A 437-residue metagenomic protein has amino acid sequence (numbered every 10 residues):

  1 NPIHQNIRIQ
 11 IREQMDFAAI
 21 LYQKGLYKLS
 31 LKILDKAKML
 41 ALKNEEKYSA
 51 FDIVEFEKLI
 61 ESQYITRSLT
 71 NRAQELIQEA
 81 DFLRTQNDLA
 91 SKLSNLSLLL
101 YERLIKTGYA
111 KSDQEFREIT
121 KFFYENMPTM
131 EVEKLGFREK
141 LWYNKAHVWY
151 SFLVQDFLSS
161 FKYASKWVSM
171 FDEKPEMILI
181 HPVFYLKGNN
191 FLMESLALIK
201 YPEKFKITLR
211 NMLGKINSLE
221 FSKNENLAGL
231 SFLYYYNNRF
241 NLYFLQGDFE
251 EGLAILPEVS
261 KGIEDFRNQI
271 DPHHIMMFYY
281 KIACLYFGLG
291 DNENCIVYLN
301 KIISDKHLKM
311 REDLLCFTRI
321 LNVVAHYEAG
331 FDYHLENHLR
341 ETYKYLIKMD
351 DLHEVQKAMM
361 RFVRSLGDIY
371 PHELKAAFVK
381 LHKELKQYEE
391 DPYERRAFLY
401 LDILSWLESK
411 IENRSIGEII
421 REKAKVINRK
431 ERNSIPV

Functional and structural regions predicted by a protein language model:
N1-F122, E131-K134, F362, G367-V437: Flexible inter-repeat linkers and adjacent short helices within tandem amphipathic alpha-helical repeat scaffolds
N6, E45-D52, N87-S94, E131-L141 (+6 more regions): Alpha-solenoid helical repeat architecture
I9-R12, D16-A19, S49-D52, F56 (+7 more regions): "A position-specific structural signal for the A-helix of alpha-solenoid helical repeats
K24, E57-I60, Y64, V154 (+4 more regions): Structural motif corresponding to the intra-repeat A-B loop/turn of tetratricopeptide repeats
Y27, K47, R67, F157-L158 (+4 more regions): TPR-repeat structural position
D35-K43, I77-T85, T120-V132, S165-M177 (+5 more regions): Amphipathic alpha-helical segments of tetratricopeptide repeats
S304-L374: Active-site/pore-lining binding-face segments in mid-to-C-terminal subdomains
